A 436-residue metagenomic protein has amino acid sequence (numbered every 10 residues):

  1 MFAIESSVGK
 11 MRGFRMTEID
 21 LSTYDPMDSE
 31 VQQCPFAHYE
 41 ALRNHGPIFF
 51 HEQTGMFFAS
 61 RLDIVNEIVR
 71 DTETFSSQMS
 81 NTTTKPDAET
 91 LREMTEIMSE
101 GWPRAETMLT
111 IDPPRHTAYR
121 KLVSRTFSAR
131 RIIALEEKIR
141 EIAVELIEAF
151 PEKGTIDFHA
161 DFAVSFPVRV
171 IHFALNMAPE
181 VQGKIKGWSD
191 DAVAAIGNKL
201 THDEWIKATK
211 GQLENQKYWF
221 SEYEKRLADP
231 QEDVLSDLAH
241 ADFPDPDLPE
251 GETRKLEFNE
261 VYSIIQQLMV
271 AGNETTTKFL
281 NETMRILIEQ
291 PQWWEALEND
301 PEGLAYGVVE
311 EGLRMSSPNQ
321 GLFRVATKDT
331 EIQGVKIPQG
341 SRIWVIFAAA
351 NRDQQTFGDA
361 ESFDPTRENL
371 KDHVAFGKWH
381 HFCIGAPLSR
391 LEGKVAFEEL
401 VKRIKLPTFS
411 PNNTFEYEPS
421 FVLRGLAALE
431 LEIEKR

Functional and structural regions predicted by a protein language model:
F2-R436: Cytochrome P450
